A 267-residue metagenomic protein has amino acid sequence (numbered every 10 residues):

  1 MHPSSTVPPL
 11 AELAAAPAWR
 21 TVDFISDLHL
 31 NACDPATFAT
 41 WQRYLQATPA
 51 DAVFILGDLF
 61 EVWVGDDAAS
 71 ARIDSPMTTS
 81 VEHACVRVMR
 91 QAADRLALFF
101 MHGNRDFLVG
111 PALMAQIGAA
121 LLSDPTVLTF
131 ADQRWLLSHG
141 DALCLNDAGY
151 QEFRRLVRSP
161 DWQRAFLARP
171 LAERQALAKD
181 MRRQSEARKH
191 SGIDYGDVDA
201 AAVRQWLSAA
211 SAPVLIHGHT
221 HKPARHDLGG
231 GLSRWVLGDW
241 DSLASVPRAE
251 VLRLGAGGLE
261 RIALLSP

Functional and structural regions predicted by a protein language model:
M1-A18, I193, S266-P267: Short, low-complexity, intrinsically disordered N-terminal peptides in bacterial proteins
S4-P9, V88-A92, F166-P170, E186-A187: Short acidic/polar alpha-helix capping motifs at helix-coil junctions
P9-L13, T21-I25, L30-F130: Core catalytic region of metal-dependent phosphoesterases/phosphodiesterases, especially metallo-beta-lactamase-like
S26-H29, D58-L59, N104-D106, G140-A142 (+3 more regions): Active-site metal-binding loops of divalent metal-dependent hydrolases
Q116-D124, R134-L136, D141, N146-Y150 (+2 more regions): Conserved beta-sheet core of the metallophosphoesterase superfamily
V127-F130, S242-L243, P267: A short acidic, often aromatic-flanked loop/helix-cap motif at beta-alpha or helix-coil junctions that lines enzyme
S138-D199: Active-site-proximal loop/helix segment associated with metal-binding centers of metalloenzymes
